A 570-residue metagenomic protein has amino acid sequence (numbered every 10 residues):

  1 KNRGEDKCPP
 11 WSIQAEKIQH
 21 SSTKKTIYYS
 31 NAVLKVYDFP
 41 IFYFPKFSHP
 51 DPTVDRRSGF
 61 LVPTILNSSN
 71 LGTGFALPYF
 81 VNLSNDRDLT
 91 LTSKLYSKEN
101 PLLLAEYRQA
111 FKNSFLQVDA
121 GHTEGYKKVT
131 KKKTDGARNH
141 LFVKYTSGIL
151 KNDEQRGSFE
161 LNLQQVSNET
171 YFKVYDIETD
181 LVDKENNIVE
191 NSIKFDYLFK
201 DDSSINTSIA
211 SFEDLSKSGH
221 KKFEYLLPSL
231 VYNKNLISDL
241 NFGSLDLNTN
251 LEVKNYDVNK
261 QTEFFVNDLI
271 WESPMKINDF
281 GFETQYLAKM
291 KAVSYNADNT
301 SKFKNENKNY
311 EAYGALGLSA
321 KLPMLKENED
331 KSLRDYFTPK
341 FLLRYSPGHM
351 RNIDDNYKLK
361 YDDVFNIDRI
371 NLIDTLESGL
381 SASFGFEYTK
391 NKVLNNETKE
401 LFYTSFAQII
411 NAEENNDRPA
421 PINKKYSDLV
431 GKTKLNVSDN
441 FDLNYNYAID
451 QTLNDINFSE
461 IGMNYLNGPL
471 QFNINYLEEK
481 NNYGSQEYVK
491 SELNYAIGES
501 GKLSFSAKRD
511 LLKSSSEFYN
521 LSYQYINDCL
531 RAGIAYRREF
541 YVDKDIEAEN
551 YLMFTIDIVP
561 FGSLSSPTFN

Functional and structural regions predicted by a protein language model:
K1-N2, D6-E16, H20-N570: Outer-membrane beta-barrel proteins and related beta-barrel translocases across Gram-negative bacteria
